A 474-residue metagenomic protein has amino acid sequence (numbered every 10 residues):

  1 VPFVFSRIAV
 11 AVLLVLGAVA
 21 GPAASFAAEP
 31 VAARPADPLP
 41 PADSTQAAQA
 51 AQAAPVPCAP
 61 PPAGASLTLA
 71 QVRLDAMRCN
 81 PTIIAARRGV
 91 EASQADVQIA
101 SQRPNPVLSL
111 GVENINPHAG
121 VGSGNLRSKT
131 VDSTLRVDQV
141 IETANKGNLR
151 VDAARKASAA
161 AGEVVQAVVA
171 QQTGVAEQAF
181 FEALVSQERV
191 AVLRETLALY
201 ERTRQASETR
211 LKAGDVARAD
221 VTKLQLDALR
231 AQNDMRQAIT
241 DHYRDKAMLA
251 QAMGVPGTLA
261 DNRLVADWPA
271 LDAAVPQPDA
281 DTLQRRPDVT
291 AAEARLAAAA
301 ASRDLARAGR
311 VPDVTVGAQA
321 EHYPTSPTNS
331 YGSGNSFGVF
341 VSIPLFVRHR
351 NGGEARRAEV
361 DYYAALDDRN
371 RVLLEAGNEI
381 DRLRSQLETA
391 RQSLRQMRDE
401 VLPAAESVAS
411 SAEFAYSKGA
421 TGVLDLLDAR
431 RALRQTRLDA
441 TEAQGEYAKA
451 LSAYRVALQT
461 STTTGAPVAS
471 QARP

Functional and structural regions predicted by a protein language model:
V1-R7, V12-L13, A24-Q46, D439-P474: Acidic, low-complexity, intrinsically disordered peripheral segments
F26-V112, V131, V140-I141, L149 (+6 more regions): Bacterial Sec-pathway N-terminal export signals of envelope proteins
I84, V107-S128, I141-A167, Q187-R189 (+4 more regions): Small/polar (Gly/Ser/Thr/Ala-rich) solvent-exposed segments that form structured loops/beta-strands/short helices used
A85-A100, V168, Q172-E195, R202 (+6 more regions): Amphipathic alpha-helical coiled-coil segments
V131-V137, N335-V341: Hydrophobic, lipid-facing positions within transmembrane beta-strands of outer-membrane proteins
V151-R155, R218-D227, V423-R431: Short, charged, amphipathic alpha-helical segments
V168-R285, Q386, A390, A450: Periplasmic alpha-helical coiled-coil/stalk elements that build and connect Gram-negative outer-membrane
